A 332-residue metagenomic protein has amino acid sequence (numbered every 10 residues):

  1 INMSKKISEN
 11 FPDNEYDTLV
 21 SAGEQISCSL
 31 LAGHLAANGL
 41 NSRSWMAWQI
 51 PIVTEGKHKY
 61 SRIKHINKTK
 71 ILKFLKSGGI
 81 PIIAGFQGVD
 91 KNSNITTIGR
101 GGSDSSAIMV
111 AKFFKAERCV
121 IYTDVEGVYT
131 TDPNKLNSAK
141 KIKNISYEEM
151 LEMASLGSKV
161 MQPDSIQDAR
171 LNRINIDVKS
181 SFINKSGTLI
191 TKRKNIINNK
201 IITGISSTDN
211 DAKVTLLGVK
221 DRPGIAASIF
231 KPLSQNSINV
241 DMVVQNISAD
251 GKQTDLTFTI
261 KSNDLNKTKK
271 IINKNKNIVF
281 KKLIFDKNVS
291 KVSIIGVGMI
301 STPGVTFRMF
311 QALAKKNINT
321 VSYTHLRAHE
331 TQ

Functional and structural regions predicted by a protein language model:
I1-I166, N246, T259: Nucleotide/pyrophosphate-binding catalytic subdomain
D17-T18, N41-R43, L72-K73, G79-I82 (+13 more regions): Structural motif
A84, M153-L156, M161-N210: Phosphate/diphosphate-binding glycine-rich loops and adjacent basic-rich segments that engage nucleotide
I183-F285: A glycine- and small/hydrophobic-rich beta-loop-beta segment that serves as a flexible "lid/hinge" or phosphate-binding
K220-I229, I300-F307, A314: Short, low-complexity cationic-aromatic patches
I284, N288-A312: C-terminal hydrophobic structural anchor segments that stabilize assembly/packing rather than catalytic chemistry
T324-T331: Conserved small/polar residues in nucleotide/adenosyl-binding loops
